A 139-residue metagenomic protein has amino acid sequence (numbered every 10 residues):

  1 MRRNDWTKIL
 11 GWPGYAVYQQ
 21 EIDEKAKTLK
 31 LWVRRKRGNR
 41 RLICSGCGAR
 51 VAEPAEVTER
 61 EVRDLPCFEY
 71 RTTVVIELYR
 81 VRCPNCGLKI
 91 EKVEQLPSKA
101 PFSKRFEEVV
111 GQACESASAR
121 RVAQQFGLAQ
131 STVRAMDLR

Functional and structural regions predicted by a protein language model:
M1-N85: Short, conserved DNA-binding cores of transcription-related domains
V51, E61-R139: Short, positively charged, Gly/Tyr-enriched micro-motifs that form contact patches at catalytic or ligand/partner
